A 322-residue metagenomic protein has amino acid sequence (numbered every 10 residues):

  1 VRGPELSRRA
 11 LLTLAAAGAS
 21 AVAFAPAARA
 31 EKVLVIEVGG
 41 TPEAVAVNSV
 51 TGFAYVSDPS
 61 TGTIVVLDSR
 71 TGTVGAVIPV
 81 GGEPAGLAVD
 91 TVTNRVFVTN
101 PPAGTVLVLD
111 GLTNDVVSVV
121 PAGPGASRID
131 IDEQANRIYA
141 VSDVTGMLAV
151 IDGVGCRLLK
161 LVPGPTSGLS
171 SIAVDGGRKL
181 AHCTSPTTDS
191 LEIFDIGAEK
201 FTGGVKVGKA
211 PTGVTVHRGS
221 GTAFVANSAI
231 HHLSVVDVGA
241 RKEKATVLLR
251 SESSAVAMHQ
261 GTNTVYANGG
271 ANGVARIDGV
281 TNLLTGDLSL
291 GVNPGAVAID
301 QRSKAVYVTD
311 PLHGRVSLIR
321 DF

Functional and structural regions predicted by a protein language model:
R2-F322: Predominantly soluble domains enriched in secretory-pathway, periplasmic, or organellar proteins
